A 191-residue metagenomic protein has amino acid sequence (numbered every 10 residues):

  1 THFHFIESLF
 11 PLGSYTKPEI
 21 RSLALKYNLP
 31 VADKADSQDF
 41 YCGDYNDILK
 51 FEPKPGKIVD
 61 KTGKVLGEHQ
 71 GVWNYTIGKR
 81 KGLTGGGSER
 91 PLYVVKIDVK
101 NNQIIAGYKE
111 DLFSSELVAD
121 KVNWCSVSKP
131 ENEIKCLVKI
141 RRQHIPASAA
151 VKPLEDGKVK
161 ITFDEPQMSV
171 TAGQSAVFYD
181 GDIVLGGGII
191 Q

Functional and structural regions predicted by a protein language model:
T1-V184, I189-Q191: Nucleotide-activated chemistry modules centered on ATP-dependent adenylation/adenylyltransferase
